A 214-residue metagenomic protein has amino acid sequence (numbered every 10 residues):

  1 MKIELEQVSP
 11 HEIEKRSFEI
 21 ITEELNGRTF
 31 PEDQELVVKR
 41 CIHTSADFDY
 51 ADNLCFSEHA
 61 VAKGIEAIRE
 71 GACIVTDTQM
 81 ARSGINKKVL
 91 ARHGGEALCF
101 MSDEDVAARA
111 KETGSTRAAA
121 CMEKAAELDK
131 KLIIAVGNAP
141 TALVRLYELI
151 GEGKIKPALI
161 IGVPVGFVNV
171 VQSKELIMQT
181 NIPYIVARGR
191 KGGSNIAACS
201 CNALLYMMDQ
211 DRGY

Functional and structural regions predicted by a protein language model:
M1-E32: Charged, compositionally biased N-terminal leader segments and the immediate start of the first structured element
T29-H43: N-terminal glycine-rich anion-binding loops that anchor highly charged ligand groups
D52-A67: A short, well-structured juxtamembrane/interface segment
D77, I161-G162, S200: Buried hydrophobic positions in well-ordered alpha/beta secondary-structure cores of metabolic enzymes
A81-G84, P140-L146, F167-V171, G193-A197: Short glycine/serine/threonine-rich phosphate/pyrophosphate-binding segments that cradle anionic phosphate groups
L90-L128: Long, charge-dense
A158-F167: ADP-ribose/adenylate-binding Rossmann-like module
V168-Y214: C-terminal functional extensions of proteins
